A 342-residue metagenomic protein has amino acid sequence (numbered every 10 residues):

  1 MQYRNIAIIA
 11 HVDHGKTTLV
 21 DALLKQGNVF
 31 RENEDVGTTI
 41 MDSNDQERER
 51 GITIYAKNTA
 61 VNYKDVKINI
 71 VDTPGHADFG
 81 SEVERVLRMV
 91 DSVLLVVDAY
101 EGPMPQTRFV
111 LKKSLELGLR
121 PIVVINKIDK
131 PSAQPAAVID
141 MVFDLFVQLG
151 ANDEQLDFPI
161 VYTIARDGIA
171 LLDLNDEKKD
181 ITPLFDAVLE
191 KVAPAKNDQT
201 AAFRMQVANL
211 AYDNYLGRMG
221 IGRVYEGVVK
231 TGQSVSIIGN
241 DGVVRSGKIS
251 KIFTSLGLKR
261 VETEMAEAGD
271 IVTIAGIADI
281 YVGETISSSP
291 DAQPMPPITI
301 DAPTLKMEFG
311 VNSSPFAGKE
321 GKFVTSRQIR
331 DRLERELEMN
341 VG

Functional and structural regions predicted by a protein language model:
M1-V97, E101, M141, L210-D213: P-loop NTPase switch module centered on the Walker A-proximal segment
D13, L19, G51, I70-D72 (+11 more regions): Residue-level signature of catalytic and energy-coupling elements of molecular machines, predominantly ATP/GTP-dependent
H14, Q26, H76-A77, Y100-P103 (+7 more regions): Conserved nucleotide-binding/hydrolysis micro-motifs of P-loop NTPases
V29-A56, F79, L145-D157, L189-F203 (+6 more regions): Active-site phosphate-binding and catalytic loops of NTP-dependent enzymes
V83-V97, G102-F146: Conserved P-loop NTPase nucleotide-binding/switch module
R120, K130-E190: Canonical P-loop GTPase G-domain recognition
R204-M307, A317-K319: Conserved nucleotide-binding/hydrolysis modules and their immediate coupling elements across P-loop/ASCE NTPase motors
A292-Q293, I300-G342: Charged, conformationally dynamic linker/hinge segments that couple catalytic or nucleotide-dependent chemistry
